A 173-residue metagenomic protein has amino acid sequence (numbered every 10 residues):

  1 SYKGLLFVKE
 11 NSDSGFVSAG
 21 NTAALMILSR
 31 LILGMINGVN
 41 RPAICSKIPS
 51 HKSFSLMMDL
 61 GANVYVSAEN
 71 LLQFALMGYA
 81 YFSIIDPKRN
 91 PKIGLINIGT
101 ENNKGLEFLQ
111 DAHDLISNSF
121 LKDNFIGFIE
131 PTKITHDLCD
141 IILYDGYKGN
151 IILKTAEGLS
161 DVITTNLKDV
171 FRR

Functional and structural regions predicted by a protein language model:
S1-D13: Phosphate/nucleotide-donor binding subsite
S12-A24: A short, small-residue-rich loop immediately preceding and capping a beta-strand
N21-A24, L33, G61-V64, G99-N102: Acidic, glycine-rich active-site loops and adjacent beta-strand->loop/helix elements that engage anionic groups
A23, S29-A43, P49-S55, L138-I142 (+1 more regions): Glycine-rich phosphate/nucleotide-binding loop
I48-E69: A structural-propensity feature for long, helix-poor, extended segments
L56-D59, K92-N97, D145: Short beta-strands and strand-loop turn motifs
V64-P131, D140: Glycine-rich phosphate/diphosphate-binding loop of Rossmann-like nucleotide-binding domains
